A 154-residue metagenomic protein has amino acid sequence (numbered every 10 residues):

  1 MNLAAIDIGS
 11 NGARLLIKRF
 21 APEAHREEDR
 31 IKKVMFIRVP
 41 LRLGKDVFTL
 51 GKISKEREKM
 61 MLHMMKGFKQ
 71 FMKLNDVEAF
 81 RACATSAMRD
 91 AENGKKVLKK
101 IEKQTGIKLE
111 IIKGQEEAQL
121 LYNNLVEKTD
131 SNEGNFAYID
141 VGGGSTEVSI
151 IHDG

Functional and structural regions predicted by a protein language model:
M1-I8, L16-Y138, S149-G154: Nucleotide/phosphate-binding catalytic cleft detector across ATP-hydrolyzing and phosphate-transferring enzymes
N11: Primarily the dimerization/phosphotransfer
G143-E147: Acidic, divalent-metal-coordinating active-site segment for phosphoryl/phosphodiester hydrolysis, typified by short
